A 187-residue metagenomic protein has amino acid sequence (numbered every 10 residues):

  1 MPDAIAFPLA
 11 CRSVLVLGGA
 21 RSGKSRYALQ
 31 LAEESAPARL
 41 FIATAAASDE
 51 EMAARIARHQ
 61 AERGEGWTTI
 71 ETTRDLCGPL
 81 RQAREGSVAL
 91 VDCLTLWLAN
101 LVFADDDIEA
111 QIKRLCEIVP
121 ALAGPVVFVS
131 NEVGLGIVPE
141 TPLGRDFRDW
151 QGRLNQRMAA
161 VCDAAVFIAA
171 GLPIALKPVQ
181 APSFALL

Functional and structural regions predicted by a protein language model:
A4-V14: Phosphate-binding P-loop
L9-A10, R84-E85, D92, L122-A123: Short loop/turn elements that form and flank the Walker-type P-loop nucleotide-binding site in RecA-like NTPase cores
V14-Q82: Conserved P-loop
A28, H59, L90, N131 (+1 more regions): Residue-level signal for inorganic ion chemistry
R39, A89, A164-F167: Short, well-ordered beta-strand core segments
E62-A110: Helix-adjacent hinge/juxtasegments
R74, L96-L187: Replace "adjacent to P-loop NTPase cores in ATP/GTP-dependent enzymes" with "adjacent to NTP-binding cores
